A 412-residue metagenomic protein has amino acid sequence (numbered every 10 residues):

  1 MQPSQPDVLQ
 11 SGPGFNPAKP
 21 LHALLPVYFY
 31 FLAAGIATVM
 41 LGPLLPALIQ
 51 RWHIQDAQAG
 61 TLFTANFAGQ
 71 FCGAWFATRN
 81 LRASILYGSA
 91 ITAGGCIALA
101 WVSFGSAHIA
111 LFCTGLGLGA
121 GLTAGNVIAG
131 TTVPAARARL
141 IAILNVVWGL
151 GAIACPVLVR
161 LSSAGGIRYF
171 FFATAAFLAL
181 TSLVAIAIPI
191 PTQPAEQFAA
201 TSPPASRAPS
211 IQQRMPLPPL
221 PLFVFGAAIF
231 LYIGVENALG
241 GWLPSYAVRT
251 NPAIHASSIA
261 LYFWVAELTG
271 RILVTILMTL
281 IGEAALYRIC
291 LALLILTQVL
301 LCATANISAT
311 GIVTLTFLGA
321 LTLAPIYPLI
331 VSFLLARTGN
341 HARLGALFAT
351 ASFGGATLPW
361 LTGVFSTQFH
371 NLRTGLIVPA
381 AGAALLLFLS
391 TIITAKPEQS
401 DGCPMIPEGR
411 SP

Functional and structural regions predicted by a protein language model:
L41-G42, L220-I272: Extracytoplasmic gate region of multi-pass secondary transporters
P43-A57, G241-H255, S332, T367: Short amphipathic helix-loop junctions that connect adjacent transmembrane helices in Major Facilitator Superfamily/SLC
F71-G105: Conserved MFS/SLC helix-loop-helix module at the cytosolic interface between two early adjacent transmembrane helices
F112-V146: Cytoplasmic helix-loop-helix junction between adjacent transmembrane helices in 12-TM secondary transporters
A120-V133, A324-T338: Intracellular juxtamembrane helix-capping segments at the cytosolic ends of symmetry-related transmembrane helices
Y169-A187, G375-T391: Symmetry-related core transmembrane helices of the 12-TM Major Facilitator Superfamily/SLC fold
A285-I330: C-terminal transmembrane helical hairpin of 12-TM major facilitator-type secondary transporters
G339-N371, P379: A late C-terminal transmembrane helix in Major Facilitator Superfamily
